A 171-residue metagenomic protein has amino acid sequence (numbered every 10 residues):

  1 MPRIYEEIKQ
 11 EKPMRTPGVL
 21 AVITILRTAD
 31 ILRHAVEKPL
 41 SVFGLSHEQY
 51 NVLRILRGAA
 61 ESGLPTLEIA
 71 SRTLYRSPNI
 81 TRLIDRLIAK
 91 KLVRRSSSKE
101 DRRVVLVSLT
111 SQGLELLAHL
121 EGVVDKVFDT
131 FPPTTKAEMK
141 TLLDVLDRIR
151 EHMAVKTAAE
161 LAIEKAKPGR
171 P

Functional and structural regions predicted by a protein language model:
M1-F43: N-terminal leader segment of winged-helix/HTH proteins
M1-P13, A137-P171: C-terminal regulatory/oligomerization modules of transcriptional regulators
L26, D30, H34-R76: N-terminal helix-turn-helix DNA-binding core of bacterial DNA-binding proteins
L32, T73, L116-T135, I149 (+1 more regions): Alpha-helical linker/hinge and terminal dimerization helices associated with HTH transcriptional regulators
T66, I84-D85: Short, hydrophobic-biased segments on the C-terminal half of alpha helices that form "recognition helices"
D85-T141: Charged, amphipathic alpha-helical coiled-coil/dimerization segments
